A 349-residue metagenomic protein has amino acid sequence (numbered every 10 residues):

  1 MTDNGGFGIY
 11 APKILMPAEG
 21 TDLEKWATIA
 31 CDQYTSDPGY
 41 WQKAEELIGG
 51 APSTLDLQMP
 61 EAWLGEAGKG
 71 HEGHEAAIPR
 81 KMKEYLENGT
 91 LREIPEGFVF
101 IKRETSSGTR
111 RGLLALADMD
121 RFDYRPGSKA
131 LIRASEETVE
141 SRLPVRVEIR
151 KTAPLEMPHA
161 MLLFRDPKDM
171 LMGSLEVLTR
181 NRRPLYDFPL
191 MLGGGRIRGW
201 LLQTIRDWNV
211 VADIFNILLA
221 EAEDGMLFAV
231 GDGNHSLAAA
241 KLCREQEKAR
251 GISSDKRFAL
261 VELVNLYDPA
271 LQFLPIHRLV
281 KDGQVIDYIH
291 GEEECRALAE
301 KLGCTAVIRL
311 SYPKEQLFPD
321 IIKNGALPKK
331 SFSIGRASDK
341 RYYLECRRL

Functional and structural regions predicted by a protein language model:
M1-G195, Q203, N216, G225 (+2 more regions): N-terminal extension/subdomain marker
G6-F7, I14, A249, K281-D282 (+1 more regions): Long, charge-rich alpha-helical interaction segments
A51, L155-P158, A222-M226, S254-R257 (+1 more regions): Short, well-ordered loop/turn elements at secondary-structure boundaries
L163, G283-L349: Charged substrate- and nucleic-acid-binding regions of tRNA-handling and nucleotidyl-transfer enzymes, centered on
F164-D166, L192-G194, D232, K241 (+1 more regions): Short, structured patches in soluble enzyme cores that scaffold and shape functional sites
A212-G251, K256-R257: Active-site beta-strand/loop microenvironment that shapes enzyme catalytic pockets
C243-E247, I276-V280, K323-A326: Short secondary-structure boundary/capping segments
G251-V285, P319-D320: Class I SAM-dependent methyltransferase SAM-binding "motif I" and its flanking Rossmann-like core
